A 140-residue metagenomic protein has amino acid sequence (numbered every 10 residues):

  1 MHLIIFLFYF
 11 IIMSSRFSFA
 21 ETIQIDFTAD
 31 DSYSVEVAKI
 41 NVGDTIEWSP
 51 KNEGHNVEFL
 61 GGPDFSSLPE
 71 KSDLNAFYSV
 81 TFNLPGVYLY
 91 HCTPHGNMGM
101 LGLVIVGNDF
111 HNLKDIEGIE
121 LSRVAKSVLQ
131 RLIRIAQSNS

Functional and structural regions predicted by a protein language model:
M1-F6: Positively charged n-region of N-terminal signal peptides that target proteins for export
F10-I11: Sec-dependent N-terminal signal peptides of Gram-positive bacterial secreted proteins and lipoproteins
S18-S140: Extracytoplasmic copper-binding redox domains, predominantly the cupredoxin/blue-copper superfamily
